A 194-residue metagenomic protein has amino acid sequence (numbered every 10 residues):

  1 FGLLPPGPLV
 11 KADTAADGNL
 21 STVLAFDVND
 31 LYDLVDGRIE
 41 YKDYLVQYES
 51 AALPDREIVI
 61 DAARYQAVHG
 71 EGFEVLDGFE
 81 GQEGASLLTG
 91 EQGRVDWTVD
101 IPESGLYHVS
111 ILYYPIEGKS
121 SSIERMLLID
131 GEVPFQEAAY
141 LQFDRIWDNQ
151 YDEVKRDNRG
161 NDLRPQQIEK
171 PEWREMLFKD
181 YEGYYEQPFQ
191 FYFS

Functional and structural regions predicted by a protein language model:
G2-L9: C-terminal segment of classical bacterial N-terminal signal peptides
D13-S194: Extracytoplasmic
